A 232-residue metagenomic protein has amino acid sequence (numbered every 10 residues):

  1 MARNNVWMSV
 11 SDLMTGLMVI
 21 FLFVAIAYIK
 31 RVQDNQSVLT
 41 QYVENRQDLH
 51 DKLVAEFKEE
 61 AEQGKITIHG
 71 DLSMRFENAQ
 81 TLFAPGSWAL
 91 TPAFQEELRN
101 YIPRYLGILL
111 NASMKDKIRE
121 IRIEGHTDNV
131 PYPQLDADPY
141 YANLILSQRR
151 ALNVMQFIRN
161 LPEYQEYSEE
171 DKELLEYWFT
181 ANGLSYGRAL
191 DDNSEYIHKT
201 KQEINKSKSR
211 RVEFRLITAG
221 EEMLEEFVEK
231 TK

Functional and structural regions predicted by a protein language model:
M1-G64: Short terminal targeting/anchoring segments
Q63, H69-D71, N78, D116-I118 (+2 more regions): Extracytoplasmic
G70-R99, V130-A142: Short, solvent-exposed beta-strand/turn patches at coil↔beta or beta↔helix junctions that act as interaction loops
M74, I121, F179-A181: Generic structural signal for residues in well-ordered beta-strands
M74, T81-L82, R104, T127-P131 (+2 more regions): Solvent-exposed loop/turn segments at secondary-structure junctions within structured extracellular/periplasmic domains
S87-R122, M155-E169, F214, E222: Periplasmic peptidoglycan-binding/anchoring modules of Gram-negative envelope and division proteins
P92, H126-I217: Periplasmic OmpA-like peptidoglycan-binding domain that tethers envelope proteins to the cell wall
T218-T231: Short, charged low-complexity linker/loop segments at the C-terminal edge of domains
